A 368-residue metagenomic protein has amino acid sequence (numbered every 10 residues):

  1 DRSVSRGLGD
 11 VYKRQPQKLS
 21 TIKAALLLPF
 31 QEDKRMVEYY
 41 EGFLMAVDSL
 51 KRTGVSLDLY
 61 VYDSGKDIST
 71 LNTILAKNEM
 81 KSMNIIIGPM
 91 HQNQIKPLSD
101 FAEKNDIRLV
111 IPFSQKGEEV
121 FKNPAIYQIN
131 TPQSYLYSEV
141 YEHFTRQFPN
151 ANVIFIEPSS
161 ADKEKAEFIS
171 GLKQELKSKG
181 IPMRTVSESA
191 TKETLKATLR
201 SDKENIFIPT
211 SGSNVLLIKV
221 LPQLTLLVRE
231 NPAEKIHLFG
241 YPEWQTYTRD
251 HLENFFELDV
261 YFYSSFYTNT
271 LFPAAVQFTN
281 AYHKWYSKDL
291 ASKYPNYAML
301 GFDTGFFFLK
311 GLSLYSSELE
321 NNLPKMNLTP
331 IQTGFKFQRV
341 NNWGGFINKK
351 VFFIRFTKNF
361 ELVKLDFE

Functional and structural regions predicted by a protein language model:
D1-Y12: Single conserved hydrophobic/aromatic residue that forms the stacking wall/gate of nucleotide- or nucleobase-binding
L26, K81-H91, L109-F113, N152-P158 (+3 more regions): Periplasmic-binding protein-like
E32-F43, D162-A166: Glycine- and acidic-residue-enriched helix-capping/strand-helix junction motifs
E38-L59, D63: Signal peptide-proximal N-terminal region of secreted/periplasmic/extracellular or secretory-lumen proteins
I68-N84, T194-D202: Short, well-structured alpha-helical segments in soluble
I87-P89, N93-I156, A161-I169, Y247: Extracytoplasmic ligand/sensor domains, especially the bilobed periplasmic-binding protein
L221-A298: Extracellular/periplasmic periplasmic-binding protein-like sensory domains
K288-P295, F306-L362: Segments of small-molecule ligand-sensing domains
